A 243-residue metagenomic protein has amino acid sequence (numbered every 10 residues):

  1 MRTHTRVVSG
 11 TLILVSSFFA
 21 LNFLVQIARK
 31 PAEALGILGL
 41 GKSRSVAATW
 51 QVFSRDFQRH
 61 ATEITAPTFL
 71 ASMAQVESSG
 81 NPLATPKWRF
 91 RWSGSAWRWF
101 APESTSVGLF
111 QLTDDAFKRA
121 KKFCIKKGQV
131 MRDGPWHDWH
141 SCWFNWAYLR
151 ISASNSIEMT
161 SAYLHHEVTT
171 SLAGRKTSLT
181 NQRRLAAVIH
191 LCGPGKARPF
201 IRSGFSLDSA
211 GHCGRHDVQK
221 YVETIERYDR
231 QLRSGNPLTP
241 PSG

Functional and structural regions predicted by a protein language model:
M1-H4: N-terminal Lys/Arg-rich, disordered targeting/topogenic segments
R6-Q26: Hydrophobic membrane-insertion alpha-helices, especially the h-region of bacterial N-terminal signal peptides
L24-T239: Catalytic glycan-binding domains that act on GlcNAc-containing polysaccharides
S242-G243: Short, solvent-exposed mixed-charge patches
